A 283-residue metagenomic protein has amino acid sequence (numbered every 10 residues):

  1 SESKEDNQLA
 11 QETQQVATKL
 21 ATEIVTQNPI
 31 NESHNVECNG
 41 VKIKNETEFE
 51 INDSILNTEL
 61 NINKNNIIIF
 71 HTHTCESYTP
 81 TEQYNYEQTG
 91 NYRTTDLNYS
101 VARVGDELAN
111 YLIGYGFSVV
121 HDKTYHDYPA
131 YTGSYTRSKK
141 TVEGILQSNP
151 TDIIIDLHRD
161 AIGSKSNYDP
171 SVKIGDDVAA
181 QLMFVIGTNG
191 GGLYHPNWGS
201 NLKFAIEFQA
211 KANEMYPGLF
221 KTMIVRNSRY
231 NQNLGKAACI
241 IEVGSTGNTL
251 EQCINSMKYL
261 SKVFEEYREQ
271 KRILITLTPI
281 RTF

Functional and structural regions predicted by a protein language model:
S1-T151, A161-N167, K258, K271-R272 (+1 more regions): N-terminal catalytic or cofactor-binding beta/alpha core of small enzyme domains
Y84, Y115-G116, S200-A205, N227-N231 (+1 more regions): A general structural signal for short secondary-structure boundary/capping elements
T94-N98, Y128, G191-W198, L250: Active-site oxyanion-binding pockets that recognize sulfate/phosphate
N98-R103, F184-N189, N213-G218, I254 (+1 more regions): Short C-terminal domain-edge/linker segments immediately following a structured domain
V101, W198-N201, A205, L250-M257: Short, charged, low-complexity patches
Y111, Y115, E207-M215, V263-Y267: Generic non-transmembrane alpha-helical segments
Y131, R137-I145, D152-I240, G244-S245: Catalytic cores of processing enzymes, dominated by hydrolases/peptidases, characterized by acidic/His-rich
L219-P279: Active-site-adjacent mobile loop/cap segments within catalytic or ligand-binding domains
